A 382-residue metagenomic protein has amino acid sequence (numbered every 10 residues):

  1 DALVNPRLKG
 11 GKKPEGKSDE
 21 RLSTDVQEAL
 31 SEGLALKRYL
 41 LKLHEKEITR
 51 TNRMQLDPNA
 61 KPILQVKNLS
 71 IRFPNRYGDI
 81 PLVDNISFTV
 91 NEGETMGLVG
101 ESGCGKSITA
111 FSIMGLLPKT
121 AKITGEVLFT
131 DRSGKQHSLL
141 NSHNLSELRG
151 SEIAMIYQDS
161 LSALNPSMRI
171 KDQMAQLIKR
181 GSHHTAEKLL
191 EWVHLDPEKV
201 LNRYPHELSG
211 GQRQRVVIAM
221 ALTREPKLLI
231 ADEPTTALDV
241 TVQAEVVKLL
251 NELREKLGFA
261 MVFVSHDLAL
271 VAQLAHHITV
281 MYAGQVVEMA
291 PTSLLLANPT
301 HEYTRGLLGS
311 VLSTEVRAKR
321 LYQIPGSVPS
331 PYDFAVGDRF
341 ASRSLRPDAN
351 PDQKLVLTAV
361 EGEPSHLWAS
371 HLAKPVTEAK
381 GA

Functional and structural regions predicted by a protein language model:
A2-L3, R53-P62, Q136, A290-G381: Charged, flexible cofactor/metal-binding loops and thiol motifs
E126-E147, K248, L295: ABC ATPase NBD Q-loop/coupling interface
Y204-L208, Q212: Conserved ABC ATPase signature
T223-K227: A short, proline-enriched helix->beta-strand linker immediately N-terminal to the Walker B motif in ABC-type P-loop
L229-D232: Catalytic Walker B motif of ABC-type/P-loop ATPase nucleotide-binding domains
L238-K319: P-loop NTP-binding/switch modules centered on Walker-like glycine-rich loops
